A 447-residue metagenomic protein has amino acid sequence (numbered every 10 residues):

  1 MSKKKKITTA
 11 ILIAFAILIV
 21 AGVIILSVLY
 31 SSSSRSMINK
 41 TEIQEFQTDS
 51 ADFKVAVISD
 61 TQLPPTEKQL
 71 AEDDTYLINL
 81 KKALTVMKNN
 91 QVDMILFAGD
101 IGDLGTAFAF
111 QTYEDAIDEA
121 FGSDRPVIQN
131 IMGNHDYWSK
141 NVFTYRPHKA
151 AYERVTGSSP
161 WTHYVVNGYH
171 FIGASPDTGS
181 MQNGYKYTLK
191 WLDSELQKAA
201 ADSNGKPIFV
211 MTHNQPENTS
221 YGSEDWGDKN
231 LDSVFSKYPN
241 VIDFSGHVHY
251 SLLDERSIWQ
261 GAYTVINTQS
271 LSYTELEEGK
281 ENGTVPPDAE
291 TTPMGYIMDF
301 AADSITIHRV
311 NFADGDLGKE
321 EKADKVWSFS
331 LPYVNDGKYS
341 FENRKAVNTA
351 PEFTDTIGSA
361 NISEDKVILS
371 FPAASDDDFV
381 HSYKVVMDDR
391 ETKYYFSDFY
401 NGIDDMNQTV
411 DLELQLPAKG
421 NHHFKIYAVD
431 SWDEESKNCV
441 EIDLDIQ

Functional and structural regions predicted by a protein language model:
S2-I17: N-terminal Sec-pathway targeting helices
L29-F108: N-terminal active-site segment of His-dependent metallophosphoesterases
I38-E42, Q47, T106-Q197, D202-S203 (+4 more regions): Extended active-site neighborhood of metal-dependent phosphoesterases/phosphodiesterases
V57-S59, I95-D100, V127-N134, F209-H213 (+2 more regions): Active-site neighborhood of phospho(di)ester-bond hydrolases with catalytic His/Asp-centered motifs
A199-S220: Short acidic, glycine-rich surface-loop motifs adjacent to enzyme active sites
D288-Y395, N438-C439, D445-Q447: A short C-terminal boundary segment appended to hydrolase-like catalytic domains
S382-A418: Recognizes extended acidic, P/S/T-rich segments that occur within or adjacent to Ig-like beta-sandwich modules
L416-E434: Beta-strand-rich modules
